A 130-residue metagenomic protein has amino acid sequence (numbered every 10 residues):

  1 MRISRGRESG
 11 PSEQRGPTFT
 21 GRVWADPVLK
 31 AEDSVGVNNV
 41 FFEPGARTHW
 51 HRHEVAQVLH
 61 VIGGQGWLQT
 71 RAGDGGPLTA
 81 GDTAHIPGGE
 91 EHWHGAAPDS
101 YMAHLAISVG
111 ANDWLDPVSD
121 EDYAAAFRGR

Functional and structural regions predicted by a protein language model:
M1-V35, W114-R130: A short, N-terminal "cap"/entry segment at the start of jelly-roll beta-barrel domains of the cupin/DSBH fold
N38-H53, G88: Conserved short histidine dyad/triad with adjacent acidic residue
T48-W50, L68-Q69, E91-P98: Short beta-strand His + acidic residue motifs that chelate non-heme Fe in jelly-roll/DSBH and cupin folds
E54-G66, R71-A72: Glycine- and acidic-residue-biased ligand/ion/polar-headgroup-sensing regions
V58, H85, D99-P117: A short hydrophobic beta-strand segment most commonly corresponding to one strand of the jelly-roll/cupin
A72-G89: Short acidic-glycine-tyrosine-enriched beta hairpin
